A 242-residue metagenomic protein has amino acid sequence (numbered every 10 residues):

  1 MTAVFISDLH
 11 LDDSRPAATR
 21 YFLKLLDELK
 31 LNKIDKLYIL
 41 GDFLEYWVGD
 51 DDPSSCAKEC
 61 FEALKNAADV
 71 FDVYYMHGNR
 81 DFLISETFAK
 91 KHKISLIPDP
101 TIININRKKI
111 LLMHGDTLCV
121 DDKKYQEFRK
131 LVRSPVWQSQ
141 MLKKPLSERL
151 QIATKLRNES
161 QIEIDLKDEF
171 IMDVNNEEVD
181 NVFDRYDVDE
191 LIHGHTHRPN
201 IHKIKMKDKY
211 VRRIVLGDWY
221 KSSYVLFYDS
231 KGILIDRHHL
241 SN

Functional and structural regions predicted by a protein language model:
M1-A3, H238-N242: Short, Lys/Arg-enriched, disordered terminal segments
T2, L11-I105: Core catalytic region of metal-dependent phosphoesterases/phosphodiesterases, especially metallo-beta-lactamase-like
A3-F5, Y38-I39, L112, I192: Structural motif
S7-H10, D42-F43, N79-D81, G115-T117 (+3 more regions): Active-site metal-binding loops of divalent metal-dependent hydrolases
F43-A67, I162-L191: N-terminal short leaders/motifs
W47, W137, L216-W219: Tryptophan-centered motif/residue detector
D81-Y186: Conserved catalytic scaffold of divalent metal-dependent phosphoesterases
K93-P98, L111, D116, D122-Q126 (+2 more regions): Conserved beta-sheet core of the metallophosphoesterase superfamily
